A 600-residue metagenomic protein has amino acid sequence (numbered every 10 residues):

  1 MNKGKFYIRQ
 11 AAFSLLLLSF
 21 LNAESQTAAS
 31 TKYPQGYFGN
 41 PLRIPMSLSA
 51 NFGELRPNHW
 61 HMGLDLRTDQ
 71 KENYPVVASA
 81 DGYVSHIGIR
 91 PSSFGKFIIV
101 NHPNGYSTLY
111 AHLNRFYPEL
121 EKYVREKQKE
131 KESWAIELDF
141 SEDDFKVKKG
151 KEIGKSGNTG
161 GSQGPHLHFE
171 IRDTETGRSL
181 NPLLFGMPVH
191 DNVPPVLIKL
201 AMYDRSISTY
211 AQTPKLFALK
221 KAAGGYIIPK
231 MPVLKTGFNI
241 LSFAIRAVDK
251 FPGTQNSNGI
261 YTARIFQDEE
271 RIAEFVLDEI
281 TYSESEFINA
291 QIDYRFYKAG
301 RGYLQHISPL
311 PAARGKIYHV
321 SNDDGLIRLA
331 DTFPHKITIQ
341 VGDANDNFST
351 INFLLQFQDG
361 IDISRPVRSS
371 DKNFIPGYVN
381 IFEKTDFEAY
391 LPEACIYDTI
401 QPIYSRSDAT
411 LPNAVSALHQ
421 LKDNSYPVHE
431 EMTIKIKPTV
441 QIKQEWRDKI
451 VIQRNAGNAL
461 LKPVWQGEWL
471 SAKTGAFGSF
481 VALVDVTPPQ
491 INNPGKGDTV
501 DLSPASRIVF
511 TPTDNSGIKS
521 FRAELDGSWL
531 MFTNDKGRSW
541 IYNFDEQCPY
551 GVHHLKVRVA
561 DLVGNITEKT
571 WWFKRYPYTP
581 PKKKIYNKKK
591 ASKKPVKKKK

Functional and structural regions predicted by a protein language model:
S25-S107, F116-E119, W134-D143, K148-K149 (+2 more regions): Surface-exposed, glycine-biased beta-strand/turn segments
P118, K148, H190, Y203-S208 (+4 more regions): Long, low-complexity serine/threonine/glycine- and acidic-rich segments characteristic of extracellular
N192-I198, V486-Q490, P581: Proline-centered linker/hinge motifs at extracellular inter-domain junctions
I228-K235, D423-S425, P494-D501: Short beta-strand segments of immunoglobulin-like
A244-V248, K435-T439, R507-T513: Short edge beta-strand/loop segments characteristic of extracellular beta-sandwich folds
S364-R365, K372-G377, Y404-V451, K496-D498: Proteolytic processing hotspots in large secreted/extracellular or virion-associated proteins and select intracellular
A394-D398, I442-R447, T513-K519: Short proline/glycine-enriched turn/loop motifs at strand-loop junctions of beta-rich domains
N424-F480, S520-R522, W529-L530: Proteolytic-maturation and junctional protease-sensitive modules
